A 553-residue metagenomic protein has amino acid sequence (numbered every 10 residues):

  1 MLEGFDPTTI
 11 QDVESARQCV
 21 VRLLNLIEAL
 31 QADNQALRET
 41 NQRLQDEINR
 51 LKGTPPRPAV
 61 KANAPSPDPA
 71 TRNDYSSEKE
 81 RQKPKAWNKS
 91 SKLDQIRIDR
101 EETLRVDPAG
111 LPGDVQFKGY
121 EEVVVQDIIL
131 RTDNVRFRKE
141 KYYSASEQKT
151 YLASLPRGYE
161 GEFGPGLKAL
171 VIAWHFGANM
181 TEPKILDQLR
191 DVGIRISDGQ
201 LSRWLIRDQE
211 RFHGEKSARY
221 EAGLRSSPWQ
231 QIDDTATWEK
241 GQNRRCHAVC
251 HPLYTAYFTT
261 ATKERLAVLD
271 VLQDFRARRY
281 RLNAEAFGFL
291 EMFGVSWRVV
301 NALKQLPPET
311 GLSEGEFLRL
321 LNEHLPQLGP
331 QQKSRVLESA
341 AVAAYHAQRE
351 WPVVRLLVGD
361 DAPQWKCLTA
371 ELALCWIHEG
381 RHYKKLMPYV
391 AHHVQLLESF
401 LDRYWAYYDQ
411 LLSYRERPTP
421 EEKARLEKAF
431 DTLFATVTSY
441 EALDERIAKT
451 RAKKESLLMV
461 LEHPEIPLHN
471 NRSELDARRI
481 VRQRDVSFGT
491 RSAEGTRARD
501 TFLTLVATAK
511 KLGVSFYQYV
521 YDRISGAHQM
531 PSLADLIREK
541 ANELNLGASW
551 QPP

Functional and structural regions predicted by a protein language model:
M1-G161, S202, I232, A277-S339 (+2 more regions): Short, flexible loop/hinge motifs at secondary-structure junctions
L23, L30, L44, L51 (+12 more regions): Mobile genetic element proteins and their domesticated derivatives, centered on retroelements and DNA transposons
G119, L152-S154, E239-G241, A248 (+6 more regions): Short helix/loop capping segments that flank catalytic or ligand/cofactor-binding pockets
P165-A178: Short, amphipathic alpha-helical "recognition" segments used to contact nucleic acids or chromatin
G177-Q188: Short, charged amphipathic recognition helices of the HTH superfamily and cognate SANT/SANTA-like modules
D191-I194, D198, R203-G359, P363 (+1 more regions): RNase H-like nuclease fold core
Q305-K333, R349-C367, E398-P553: Acidic/histidine-rich catalytic cores and adjacent linkers of DNA breakage/strand-transfer/modification proteins
L356-L357, D361-Q364, L368-F400: Conserved beta-strand -> loop -> alpha-helix junction used to position metal-binding or nucleic-acid-contacting
